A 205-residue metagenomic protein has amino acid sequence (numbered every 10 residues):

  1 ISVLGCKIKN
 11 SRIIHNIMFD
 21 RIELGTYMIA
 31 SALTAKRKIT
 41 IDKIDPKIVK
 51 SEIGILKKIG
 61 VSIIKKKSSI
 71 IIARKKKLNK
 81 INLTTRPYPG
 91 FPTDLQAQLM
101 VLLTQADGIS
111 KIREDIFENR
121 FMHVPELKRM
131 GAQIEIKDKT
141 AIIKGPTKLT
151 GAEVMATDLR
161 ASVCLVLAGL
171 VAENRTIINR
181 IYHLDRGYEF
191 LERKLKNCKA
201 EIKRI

Functional and structural regions predicted by a protein language model:
I1-I205: Short, structured segments at the rim of ligand-binding sites
